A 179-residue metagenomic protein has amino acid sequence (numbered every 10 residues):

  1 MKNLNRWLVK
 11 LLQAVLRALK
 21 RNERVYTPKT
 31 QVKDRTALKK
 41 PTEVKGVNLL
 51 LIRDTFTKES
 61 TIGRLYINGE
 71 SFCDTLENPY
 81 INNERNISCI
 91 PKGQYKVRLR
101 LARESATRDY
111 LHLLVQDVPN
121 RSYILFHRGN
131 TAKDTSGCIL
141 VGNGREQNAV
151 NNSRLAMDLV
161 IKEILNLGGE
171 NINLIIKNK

Functional and structural regions predicted by a protein language model:
K2-I172, N178-K179: Cell wall/extracellular polymer interaction/catalysis modules
